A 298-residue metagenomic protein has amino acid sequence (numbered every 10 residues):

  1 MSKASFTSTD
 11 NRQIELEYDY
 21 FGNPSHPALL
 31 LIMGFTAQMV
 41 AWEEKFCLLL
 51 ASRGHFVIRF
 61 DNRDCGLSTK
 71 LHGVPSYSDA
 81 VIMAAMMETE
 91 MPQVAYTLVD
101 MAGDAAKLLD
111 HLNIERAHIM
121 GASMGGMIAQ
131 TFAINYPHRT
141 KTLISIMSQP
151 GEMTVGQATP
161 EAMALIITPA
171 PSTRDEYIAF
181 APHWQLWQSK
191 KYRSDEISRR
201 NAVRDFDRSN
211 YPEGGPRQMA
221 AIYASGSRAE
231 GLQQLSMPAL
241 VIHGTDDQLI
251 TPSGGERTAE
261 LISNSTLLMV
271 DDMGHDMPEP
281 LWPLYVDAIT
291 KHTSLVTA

Functional and structural regions predicted by a protein language model:
I14-E88: Conserved HGGG/HGGXW glycine-rich cap/lid loop of the alpha/beta-hydrolase fold
M87, P92-A95, V99-A117: Conserved acidic catalytic loop of the alpha/beta-hydrolase fold
G126-P137, L143: Short glycine-enriched nucleophile-adjacent loop and the immediately C-terminal alpha-helix near the catalytic center
I134, L143-P171: Flexible "cap/lid" loop of the alpha/beta hydrolase fold
A158-E230, M237, R257: Alpha/beta-hydrolase
L235, V241-H243: Short beta-strand/loop motif that positions the catalytic acidic residue of the alpha/beta-hydrolase fold
D246-I250: Acidic catalytic loop of the alpha/beta-hydrolase fold
S265-A298: Catalytic active-site module of serine/aspartate enzymes centered on a nucleophile-bearing elbow/loop
